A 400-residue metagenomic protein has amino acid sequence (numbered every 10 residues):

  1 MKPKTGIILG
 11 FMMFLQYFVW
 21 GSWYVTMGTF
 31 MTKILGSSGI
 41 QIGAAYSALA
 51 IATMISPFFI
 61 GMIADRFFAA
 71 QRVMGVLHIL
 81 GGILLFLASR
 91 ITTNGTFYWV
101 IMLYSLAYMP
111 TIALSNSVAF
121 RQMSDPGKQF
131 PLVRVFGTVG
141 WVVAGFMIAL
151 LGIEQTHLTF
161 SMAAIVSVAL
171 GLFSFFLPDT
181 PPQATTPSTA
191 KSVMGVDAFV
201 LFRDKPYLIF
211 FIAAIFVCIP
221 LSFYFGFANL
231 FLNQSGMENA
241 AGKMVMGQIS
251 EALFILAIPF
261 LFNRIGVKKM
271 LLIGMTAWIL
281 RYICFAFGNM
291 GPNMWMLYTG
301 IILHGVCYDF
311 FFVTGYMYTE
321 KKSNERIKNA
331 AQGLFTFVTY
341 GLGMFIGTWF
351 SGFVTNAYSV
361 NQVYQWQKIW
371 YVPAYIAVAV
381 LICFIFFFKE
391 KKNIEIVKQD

Functional and structural regions predicted by a protein language model:
M1-P3, L177-I212: Juxtamembrane intracellular "pre-TM" segments in multi-pass secondary transporters
K2, A88-S89, S167-D179, G341 (+1 more regions): Multi-pass alpha-helical transporter architecture, strongest for 12-TM Major Facilitator/SLC carriers used
K2-A50, P206-M244, F312, T348: Helix-loop boundary and gating motifs at the non-cytosolic
F14, L84, N94-L114, V118 (+2 more regions): Hydrophobic core of transmembrane alpha-helices in multi-pass small-molecule transporters, especially MFS/SLC-type
I55-A69, G152, L253-V267, T355-N356: Helix-to-loop junctions at the C-terminal end of transmembrane segments in multipass secondary transporters
I55-T92: Conserved MFS/SLC helix-loop-helix module at the cytosolic interface between two early adjacent transmembrane helices
R72-F86, K269-C284: Structural signature of the two symmetry-related core transmembrane helices
L150-V166, F353-A377: A membrane-interface helix-boundary motif in multi-pass transporters
